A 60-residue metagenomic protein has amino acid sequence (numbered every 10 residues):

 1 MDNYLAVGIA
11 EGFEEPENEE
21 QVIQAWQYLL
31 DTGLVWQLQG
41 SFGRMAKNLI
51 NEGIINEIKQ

Functional and structural regions predicted by a protein language model:
M1-Q60: Catalytic phosphate/metal-binding cores of nucleic-acid and nucleotide-processing enzymes, i.e., regions that mediate
